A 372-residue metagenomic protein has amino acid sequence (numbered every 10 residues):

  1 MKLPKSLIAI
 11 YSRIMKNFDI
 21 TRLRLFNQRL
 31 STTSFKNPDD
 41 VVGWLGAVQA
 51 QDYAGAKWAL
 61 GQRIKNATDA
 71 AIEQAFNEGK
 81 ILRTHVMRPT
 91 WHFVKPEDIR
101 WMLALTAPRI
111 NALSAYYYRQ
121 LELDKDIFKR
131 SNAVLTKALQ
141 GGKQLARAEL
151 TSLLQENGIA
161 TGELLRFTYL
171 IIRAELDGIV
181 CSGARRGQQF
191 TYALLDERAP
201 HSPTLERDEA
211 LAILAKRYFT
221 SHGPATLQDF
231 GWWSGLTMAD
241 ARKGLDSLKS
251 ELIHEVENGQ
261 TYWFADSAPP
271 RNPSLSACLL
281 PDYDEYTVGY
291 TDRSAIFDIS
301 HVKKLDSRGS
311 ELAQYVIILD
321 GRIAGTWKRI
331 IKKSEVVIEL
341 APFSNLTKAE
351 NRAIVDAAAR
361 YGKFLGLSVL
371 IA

Functional and structural regions predicted by a protein language model:
Y11-A148, S152-G162, I299, V337: Phosphate-backbone binding and catalysis cores of DNA-processing enzymes
A67-A71, T161-R173, M238-G244: Short amphipathic alpha-helical interaction segments
G79-H85, L176-R185, S250-E255: A short, conserved structural fragment
F93-I99, R186-T204, F264-P270: Short, cationic-aromatic polyanion-contact patches
A104-S114, E197-L214, A277: Short, amphipathic alpha-helical interaction segments positioned at domain boundaries
A212-D266: Active-site-proximal binding-pocket segments
D240, E251-V302: Non-catalytic regulatory appendages
I299, L305-A372: Glycine-rich, small/acidic residue-mixed loop/short-helix segments
